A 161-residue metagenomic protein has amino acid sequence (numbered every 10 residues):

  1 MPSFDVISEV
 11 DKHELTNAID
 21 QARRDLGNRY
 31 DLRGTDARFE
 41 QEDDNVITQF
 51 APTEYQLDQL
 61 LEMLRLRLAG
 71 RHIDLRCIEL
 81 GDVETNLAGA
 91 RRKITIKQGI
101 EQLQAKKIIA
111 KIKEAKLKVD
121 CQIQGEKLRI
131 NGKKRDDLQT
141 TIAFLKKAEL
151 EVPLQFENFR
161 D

Functional and structural regions predicted by a protein language model:
P2-S8, N45-A51, L87-I96: Short, hydrophobic beta-strand segments
F4, E9-T16, R24, N28-D36 (+4 more regions): Short Lys/Arg-rich amphipathic alpha-helical segments
F4, Q41, I94-D161: Positively charged, low-complexity, intrinsically disordered RNA-binding extensions
E9-A18, T95-Q102: Short, surface-exposed ligand-recognition loops at beta-strand->loop->(often short) alpha-helix junctions that present
N28-A37, I73-L80, A105-L117: Short amphipathic beta-strand starts and helix->beta connectors
D36-Q41, V46-I47: A glycine- and small/hydrophobic-rich beta-loop-beta segment that serves as a flexible "lid/hinge" or phosphate-binding
Q56-K97: Helix-adjacent hinge/juxtasegments
